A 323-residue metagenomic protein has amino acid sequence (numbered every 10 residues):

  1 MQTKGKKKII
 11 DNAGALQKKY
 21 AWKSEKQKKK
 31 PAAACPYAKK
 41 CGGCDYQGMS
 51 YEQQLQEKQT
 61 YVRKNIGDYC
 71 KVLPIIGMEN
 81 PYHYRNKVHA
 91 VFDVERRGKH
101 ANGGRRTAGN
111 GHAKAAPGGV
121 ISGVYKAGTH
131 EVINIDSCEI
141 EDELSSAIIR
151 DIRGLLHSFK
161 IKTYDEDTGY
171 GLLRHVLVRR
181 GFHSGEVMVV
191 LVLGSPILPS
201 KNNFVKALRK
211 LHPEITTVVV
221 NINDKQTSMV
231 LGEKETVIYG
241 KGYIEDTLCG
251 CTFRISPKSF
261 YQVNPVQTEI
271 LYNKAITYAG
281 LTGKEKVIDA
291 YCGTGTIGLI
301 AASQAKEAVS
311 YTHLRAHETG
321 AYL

Functional and structural regions predicted by a protein language model:
M1-T236, G280-L281: SAM-dependent transferase fold signal centered on methyltransferase-like domains, encompassing both Class I
V132, K234-L281: Class I SAM-dependent transferase core
K284-Y291: Conserved class I S-adenosyl-L-methionine
T294-I297, R315: C-terminal effector modules of nucleic-acid-centric enzymes and ribosome-associated factors
T296-A305: Conserved SAM-binding loop of SAM-dependent methyltransferases across substrates and taxa, primarily the Class I
E307-Y311: Conserved SAM-binding motif I beta-strand of class I
T312-T319: Conserved small/polar residues in nucleotide/adenosyl-binding loops
L323: Cytosolic catalytic cores of cyclic-nucleotide second-messenger enzymes
